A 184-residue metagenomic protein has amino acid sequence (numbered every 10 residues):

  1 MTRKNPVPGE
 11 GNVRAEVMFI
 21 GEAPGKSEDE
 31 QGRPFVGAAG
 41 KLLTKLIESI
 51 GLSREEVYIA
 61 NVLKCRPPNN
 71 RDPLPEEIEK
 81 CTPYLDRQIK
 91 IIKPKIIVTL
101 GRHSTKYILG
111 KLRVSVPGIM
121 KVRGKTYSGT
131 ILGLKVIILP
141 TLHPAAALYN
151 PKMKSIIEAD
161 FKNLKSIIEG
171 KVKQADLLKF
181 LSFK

Functional and structural regions predicted by a protein language model:
M1-A38, E48-S49, L134, G170 (+1 more regions): Active-site and ligand/interface coordination hotspots across diverse enzymes and nucleic-acid-associated assemblies
T44: P-loop NTPase nucleotide-binding module
I50, R54-E55, V62-K184: Glycine/proline-rich loop-helix segments at beta-alpha junctions forming the active-site rim of enzyme cores
